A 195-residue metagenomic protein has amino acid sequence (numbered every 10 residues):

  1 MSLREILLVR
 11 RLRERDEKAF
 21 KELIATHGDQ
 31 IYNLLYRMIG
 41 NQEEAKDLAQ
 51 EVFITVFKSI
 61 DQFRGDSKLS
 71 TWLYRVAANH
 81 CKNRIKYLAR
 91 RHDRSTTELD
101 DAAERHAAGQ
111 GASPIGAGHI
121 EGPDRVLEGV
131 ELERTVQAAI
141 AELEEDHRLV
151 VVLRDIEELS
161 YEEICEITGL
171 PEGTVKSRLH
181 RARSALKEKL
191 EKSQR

Functional and structural regions predicted by a protein language model:
M1-Q30, R37, G116, D124-R125 (+5 more regions): N-terminal module of bacterial RNA polymerase sigma factors
R4, R134-T174: Helix-turn-helix DNA-binding module
R13-E14, G40, F53-K68, Y87-L88: Sigma70-family region 2
I24-G28, Y32, Q42-S59, E157: Conserved RNAP core-binding helix
N33, D47-I54, S67-N79: Structural recognition of an alpha-helix C-terminal capping motif at a helix-to-coil junction
Q62-R64, A78-T96, E104-A108: Arg/Lys-rich amphipathic alpha helix in sigma70-family domain 2
R64, I85-A89, L143, R148 (+2 more regions): Short, Lys/Arg-enriched C-terminal cap helix and immediately downstream tail that follows
A102-A141: Acidic, proline/glycine-rich intrinsically disordered inter-domain spacer in sigma factors
